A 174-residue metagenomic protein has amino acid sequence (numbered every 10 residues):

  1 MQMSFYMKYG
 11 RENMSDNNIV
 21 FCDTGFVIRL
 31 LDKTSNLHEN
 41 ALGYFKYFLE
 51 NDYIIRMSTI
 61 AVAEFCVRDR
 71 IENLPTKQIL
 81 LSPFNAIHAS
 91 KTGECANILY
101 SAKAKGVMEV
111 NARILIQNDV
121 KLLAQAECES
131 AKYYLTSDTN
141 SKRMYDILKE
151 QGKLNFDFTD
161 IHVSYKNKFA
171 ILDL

Functional and structural regions predicted by a protein language model:
M1-N17, L123, E129-L174: Acidic, PIN/NYN-like endoribonuclease modules and their adjacent C-terminal/linker elements
M1-R56, C66-I79, K168, L172-L174: Short, well-structured N-terminal submotif of metal-dependent ribonuclease cores
V27, V62, S141-K142: A generic structural signal for short hydrophobic patches within well-formed alpha-helices
L31, D69, A96, Y145-L148: Short, flexible helix/strand-to-coil boundary loops that buttress conserved ligand/catalytic motifs in alpha/beta
R56, S82, D157-T159: General small-molecule cofactor/ligand-binding pocket signal
R56-S58, F65, Y134-T136: Short, hydrophobic beta-strand segments that form beta-sheet elements in well-ordered domains
N73-P83, E150-N155: Active-site regions of enzymes building and remodeling cell-envelope glycoconjugates
P83-R143: Active-site neighborhoods of divalent-metal-dependent phosphate/nucleic-acid chemistry enzymes
